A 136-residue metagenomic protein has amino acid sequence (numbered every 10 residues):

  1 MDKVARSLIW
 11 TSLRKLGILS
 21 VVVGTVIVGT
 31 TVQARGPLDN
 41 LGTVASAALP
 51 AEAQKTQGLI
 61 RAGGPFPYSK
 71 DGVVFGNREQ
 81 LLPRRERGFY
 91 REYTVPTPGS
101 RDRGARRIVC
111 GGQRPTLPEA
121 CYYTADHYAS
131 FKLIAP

Functional and structural regions predicted by a protein language model:
V4-I18: Bacterial N-terminal signal peptides that target proteins for export
V23-Q33: C-terminal segment of classical bacterial N-terminal signal peptides
A34-P83: N-terminal secretory signal peptides
P67-P136: Functional cores of ribonucleases/endoribonucleases
